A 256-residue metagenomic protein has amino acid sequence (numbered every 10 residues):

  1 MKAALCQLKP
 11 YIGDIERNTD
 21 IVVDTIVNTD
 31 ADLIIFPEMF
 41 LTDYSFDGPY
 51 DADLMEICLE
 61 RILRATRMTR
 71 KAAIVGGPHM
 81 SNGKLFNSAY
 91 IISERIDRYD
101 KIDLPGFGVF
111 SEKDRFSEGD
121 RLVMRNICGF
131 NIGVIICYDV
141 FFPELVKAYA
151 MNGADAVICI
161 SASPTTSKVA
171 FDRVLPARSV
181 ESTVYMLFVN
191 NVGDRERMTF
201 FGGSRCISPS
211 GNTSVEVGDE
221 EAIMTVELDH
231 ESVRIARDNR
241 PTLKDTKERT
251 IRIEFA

Functional and structural regions predicted by a protein language model:
M1-L5: Extreme N-terminal starter segment of soluble prokaryotic enzymes
Q7-G13: Short polar catalytic/cofactor-binding loops
L8, M39, P78, D139-V140 (+2 more regions): Active-site metal-binding loops of divalent metal-dependent hydrolases
I15, V23-D100, P164-V184: Cys-nucleophile CN-hydrolase/nitrilase-fold catalytic domain and related Cys-dependent amidase chemistry that acts on
I57-A72, F141-I223: CN hydrolase (nitrilase-like) catalytic-core segments centered on the catalytic cysteine and neighboring Lys/Glu
S81-N152, T165-R173, I235-T242, R252: Active-site catalytic loop in hydrolytic enzyme cores
M124, N191-A256: C-terminal beta-strand edge segments of enzyme domains
